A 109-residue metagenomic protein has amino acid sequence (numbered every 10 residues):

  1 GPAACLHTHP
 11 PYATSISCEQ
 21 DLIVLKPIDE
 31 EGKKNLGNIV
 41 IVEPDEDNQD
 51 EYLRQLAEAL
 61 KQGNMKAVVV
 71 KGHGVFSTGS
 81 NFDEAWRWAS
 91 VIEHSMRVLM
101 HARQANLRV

Functional and structural regions predicted by a protein language model:
G1-V109: Glycine-rich flexible loops
